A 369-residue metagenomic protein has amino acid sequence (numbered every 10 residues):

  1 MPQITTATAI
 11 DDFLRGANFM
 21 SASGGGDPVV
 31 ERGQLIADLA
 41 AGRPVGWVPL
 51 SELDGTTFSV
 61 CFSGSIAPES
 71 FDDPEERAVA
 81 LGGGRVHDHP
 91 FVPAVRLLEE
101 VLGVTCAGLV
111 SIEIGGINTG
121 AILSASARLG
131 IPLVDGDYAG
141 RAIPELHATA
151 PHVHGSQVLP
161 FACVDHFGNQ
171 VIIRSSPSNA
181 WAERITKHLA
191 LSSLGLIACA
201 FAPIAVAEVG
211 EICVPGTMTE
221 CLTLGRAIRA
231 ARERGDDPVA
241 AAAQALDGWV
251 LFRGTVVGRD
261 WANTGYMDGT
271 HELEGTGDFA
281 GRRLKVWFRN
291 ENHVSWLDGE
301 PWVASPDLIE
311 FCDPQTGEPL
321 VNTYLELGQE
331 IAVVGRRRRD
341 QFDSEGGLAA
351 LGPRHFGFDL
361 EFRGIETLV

Functional and structural regions predicted by a protein language model:
P2-G42: N-terminal phosphate-binding or glycine-rich loops at protein starts, especially the Walker A/P-loop of NTPases
P28-E31, F91-V92, I112-L123, G140-P144: Short glycine/serine/threonine-rich phosphate/pyrophosphate-binding segments that cradle anionic phosphate groups
A40, P44-G46, I131-N169: Catalytic or ion-translocation cores adjacent to nucleophile or general acid/base/metal-coordination motifs in diverse
L53-A107: Glycine-rich oxoanion-binding loops at beta->alpha junctions
L53-D72, A148-L189: A structural-propensity feature for long, helix-poor, extended segments
F161-E220, L224: Phosphate/diphosphate-binding glycine-rich loops and adjacent basic-rich segments that engage nucleotide
L222-G277: Oxyanion-binding "anion nests"
V257-V369: C-terminal non-catalytic interaction/assembly regions of soluble proteins
